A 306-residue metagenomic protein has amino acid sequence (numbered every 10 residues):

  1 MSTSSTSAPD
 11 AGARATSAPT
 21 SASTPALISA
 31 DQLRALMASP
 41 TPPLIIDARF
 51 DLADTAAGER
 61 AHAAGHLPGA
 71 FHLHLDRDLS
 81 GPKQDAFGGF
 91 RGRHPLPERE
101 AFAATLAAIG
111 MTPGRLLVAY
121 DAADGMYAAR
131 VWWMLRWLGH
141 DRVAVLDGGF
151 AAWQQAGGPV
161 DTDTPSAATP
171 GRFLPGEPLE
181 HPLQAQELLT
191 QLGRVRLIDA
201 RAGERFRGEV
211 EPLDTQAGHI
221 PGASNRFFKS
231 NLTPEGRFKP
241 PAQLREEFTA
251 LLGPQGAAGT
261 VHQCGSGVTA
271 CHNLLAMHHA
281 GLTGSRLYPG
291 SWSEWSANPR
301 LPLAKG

Functional and structural regions predicted by a protein language model:
M1-G306: Cytosolic catalytic domains that perform sulfur/thiol-centered chemistry
